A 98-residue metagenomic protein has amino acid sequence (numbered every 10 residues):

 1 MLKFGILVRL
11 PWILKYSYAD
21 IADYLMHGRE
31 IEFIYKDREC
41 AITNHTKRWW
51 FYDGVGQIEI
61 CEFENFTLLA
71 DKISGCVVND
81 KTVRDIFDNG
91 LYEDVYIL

Functional and structural regions predicted by a protein language model:
M1-I34: Negatively charged, low-complexity tracts enriched in Asp/Glu with abundant Ser/Thr
K3-R9, I13, E62-L98: Mixed-charge, Lys/Arg-enriched low-complexity segments
Y16, T43-W49, E64-L69: A short, sequence-level motif marking secondary-structure junctions
S17-A19, I34-K36, D53, E93 (+1 more regions): Compositionally biased, intrinsically disordered low-complexity regions enriched in proline and serine
M26-G56: Amphipathic, interaction-prone secondary-structure segments
I58-I60: A short, ordered amphipathic alpha-helix with a cationic face
